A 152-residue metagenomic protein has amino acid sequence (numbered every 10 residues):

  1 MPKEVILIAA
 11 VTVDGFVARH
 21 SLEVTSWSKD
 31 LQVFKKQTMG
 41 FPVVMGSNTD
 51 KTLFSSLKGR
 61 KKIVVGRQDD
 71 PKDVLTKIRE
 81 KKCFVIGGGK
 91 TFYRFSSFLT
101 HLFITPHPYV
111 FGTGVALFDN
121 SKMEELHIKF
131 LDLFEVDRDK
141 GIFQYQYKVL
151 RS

Functional and structural regions predicted by a protein language model:
M1-S152: Enzymes that bind and transform nitrogen-containing heteroaromatic metabolites
